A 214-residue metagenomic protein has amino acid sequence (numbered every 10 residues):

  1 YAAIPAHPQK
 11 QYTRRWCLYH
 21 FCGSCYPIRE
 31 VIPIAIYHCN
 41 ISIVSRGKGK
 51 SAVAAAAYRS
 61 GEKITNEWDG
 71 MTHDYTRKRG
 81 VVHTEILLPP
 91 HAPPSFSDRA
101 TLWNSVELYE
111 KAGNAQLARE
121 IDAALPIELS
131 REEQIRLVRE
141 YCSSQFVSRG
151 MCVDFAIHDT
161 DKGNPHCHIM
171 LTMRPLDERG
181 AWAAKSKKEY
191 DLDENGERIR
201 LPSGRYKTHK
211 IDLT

Functional and structural regions predicted by a protein language model:
I4-Q9: Charged/polar low-complexity intrinsically disordered segments
Y12, Y19-T214: N-terminal nicking endonuclease/strand-transfer module with a His-rich metal-binding environment and a catalytic Tyr
